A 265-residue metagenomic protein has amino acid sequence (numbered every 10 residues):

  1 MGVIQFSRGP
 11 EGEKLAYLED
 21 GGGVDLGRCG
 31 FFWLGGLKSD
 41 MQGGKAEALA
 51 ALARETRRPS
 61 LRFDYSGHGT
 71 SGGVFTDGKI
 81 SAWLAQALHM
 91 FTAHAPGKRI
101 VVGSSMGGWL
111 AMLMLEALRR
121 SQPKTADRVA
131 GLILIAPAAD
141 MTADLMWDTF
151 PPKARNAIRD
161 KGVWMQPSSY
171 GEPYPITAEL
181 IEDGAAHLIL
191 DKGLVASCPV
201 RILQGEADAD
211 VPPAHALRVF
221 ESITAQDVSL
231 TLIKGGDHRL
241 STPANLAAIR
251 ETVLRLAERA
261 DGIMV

Functional and structural regions predicted by a protein language model:
M1-V24: N-terminal cap/lid segment of alpha/beta-hydrolase-fold proteins
G27-G36: Short beta-strand element of the alpha/beta-hydrolase
L37-A50, A214: The serine-hydrolase catalytic nucleophile loop
K38, Y65-T70, A139, D237: Alpha/beta-hydrolase active-site loop signature
A48-G72: Conserved alpha/beta-hydrolase
H68-H94: Catalytic nucleophile-loop/oxyanion-hole region of alpha/beta-hydrolase and closely related hydrolase-like folds
M90-K153: Primarily recognizes the serine-hydrolase "nucleophile elbow" in alpha/beta-hydrolase and SGNH/GDSL folds
T125-I233, D237-V265: The alpha/beta-hydrolase serine catalytic core
